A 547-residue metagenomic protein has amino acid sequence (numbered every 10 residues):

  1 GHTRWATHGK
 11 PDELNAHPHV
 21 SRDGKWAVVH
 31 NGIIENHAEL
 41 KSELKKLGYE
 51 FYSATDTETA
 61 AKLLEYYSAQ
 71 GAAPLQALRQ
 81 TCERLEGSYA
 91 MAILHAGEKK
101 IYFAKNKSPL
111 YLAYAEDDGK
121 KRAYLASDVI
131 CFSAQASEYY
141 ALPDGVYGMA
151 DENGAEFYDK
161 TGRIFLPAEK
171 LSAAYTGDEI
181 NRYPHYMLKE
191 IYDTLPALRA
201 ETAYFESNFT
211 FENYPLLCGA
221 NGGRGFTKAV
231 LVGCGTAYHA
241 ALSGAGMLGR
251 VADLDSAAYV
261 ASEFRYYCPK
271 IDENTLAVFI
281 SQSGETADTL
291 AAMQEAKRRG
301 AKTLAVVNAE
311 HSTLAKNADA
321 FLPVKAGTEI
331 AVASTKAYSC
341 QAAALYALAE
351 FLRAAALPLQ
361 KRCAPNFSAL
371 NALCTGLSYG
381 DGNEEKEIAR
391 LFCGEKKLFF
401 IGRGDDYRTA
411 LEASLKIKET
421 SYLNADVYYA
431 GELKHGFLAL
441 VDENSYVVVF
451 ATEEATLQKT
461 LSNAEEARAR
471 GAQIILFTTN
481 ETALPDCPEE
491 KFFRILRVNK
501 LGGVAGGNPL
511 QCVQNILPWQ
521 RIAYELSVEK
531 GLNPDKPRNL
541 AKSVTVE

Functional and structural regions predicted by a protein language model:
G1-K189, P196-G225, H239, S378-D381 (+1 more regions): Conserved short alpha-helical segments that host acidic/polar catalytic motifs at enzyme active sites
H2-L14, R199-G219, G244-I280, T286 (+1 more regions): Glycine-rich oxoanion-binding loops at beta->alpha junctions
T3-T7, G24, I33-E35, E39 (+23 more regions): Short, glycine-/Ser/Thr-/acidic-enriched flexible segments
P18, Y102, Y139-Y140, E179-I180 (+11 more regions): Replace "in large, NTP-powered and nucleic-acid-processing enzymes" with "in large, NTP-powered factors and other
D56-T59, A240, G244, C340-A344 (+3 more regions): Catalytic-loop motifs flanking and including active-site residues across diverse enzymes
G162, D486, G502-E547: Generic C-terminus detector
T194-V230, A320-Y446, T456, S527-E547: Active-site phosphate/pyrophosphate-binding segments
R224-Q360, P365, R403, F450-L501 (+2 more regions): Glycine-rich phosphate-binding loops that contact phosphosugars or nucleotide phosphates
